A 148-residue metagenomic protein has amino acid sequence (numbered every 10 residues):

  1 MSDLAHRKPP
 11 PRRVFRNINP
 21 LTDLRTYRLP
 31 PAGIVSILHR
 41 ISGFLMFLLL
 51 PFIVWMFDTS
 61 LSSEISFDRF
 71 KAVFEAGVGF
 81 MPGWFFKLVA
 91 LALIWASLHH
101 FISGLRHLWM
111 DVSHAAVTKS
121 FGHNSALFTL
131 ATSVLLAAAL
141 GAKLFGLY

Functional and structural regions predicted by a protein language model:
M1-Y148: Membrane-embedded alpha-helical bundles that constitute the cytochrome b-like, heme-associated redox core of multi-pass
